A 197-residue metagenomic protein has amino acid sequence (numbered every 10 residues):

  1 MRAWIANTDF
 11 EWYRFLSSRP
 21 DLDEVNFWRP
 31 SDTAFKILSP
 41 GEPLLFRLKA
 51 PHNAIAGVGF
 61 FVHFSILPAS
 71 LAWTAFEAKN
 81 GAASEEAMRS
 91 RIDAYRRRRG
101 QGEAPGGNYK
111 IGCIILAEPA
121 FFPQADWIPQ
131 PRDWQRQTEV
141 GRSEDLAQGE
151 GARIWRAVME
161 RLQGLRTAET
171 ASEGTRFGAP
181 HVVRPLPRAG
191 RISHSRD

Functional and structural regions predicted by a protein language model:
M1-P40, R47-H52, D126-Q135, L162-R196: Compositionally biased, charged N-terminal/linker segments
D9-F10, A83-S84, Q148: Intrinsic-disorder/low-complexity, polar/charged segments
F10-R14, R91-A94, E150-V158: Exposed alpha-helical structural elements
E42-L44, G57, I114: Residue-level detector of short, conserved catalytic/binding motifs and their immediate flanks
K49-F60, S65: Short coil-to-beta-strand transition motifs
F60-T138: Aromatic- and Lys/Arg-enriched surface recognition patch
P123, A152-M159, Q163-R166: Charge/polar-rich, low-complexity and marginally structured segments
W134-A157: Short, cationic low-complexity segments
